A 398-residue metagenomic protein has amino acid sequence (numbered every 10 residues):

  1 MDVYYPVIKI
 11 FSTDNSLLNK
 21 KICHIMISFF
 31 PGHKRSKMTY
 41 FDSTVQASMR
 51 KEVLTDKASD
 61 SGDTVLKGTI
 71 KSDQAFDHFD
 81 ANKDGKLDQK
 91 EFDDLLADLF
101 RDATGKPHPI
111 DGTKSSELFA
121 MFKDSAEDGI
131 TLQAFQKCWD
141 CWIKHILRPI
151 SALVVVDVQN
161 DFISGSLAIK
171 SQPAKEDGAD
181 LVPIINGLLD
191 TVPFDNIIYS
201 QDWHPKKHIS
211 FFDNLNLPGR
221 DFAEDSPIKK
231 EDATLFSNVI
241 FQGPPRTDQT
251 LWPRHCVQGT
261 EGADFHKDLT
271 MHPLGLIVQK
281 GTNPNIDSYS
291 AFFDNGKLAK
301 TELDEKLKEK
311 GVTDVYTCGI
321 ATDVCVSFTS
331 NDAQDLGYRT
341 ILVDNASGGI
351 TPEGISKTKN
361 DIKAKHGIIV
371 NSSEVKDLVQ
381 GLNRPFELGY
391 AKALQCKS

Functional and structural regions predicted by a protein language model:
D2-V3, V7, D14: Acidic, Ala/Val/Gly-enriched low-complexity intrinsically disordered segments
I27, H33-K83, K90, D94-G281 (+5 more regions): Active-site acidic carboxylates
S210, S288-A291, F328, E353-G354: Short, well-ordered secondary-structure micro-motifs
M271-K306: Histidine/lysine/aspartate-rich catalytic loop segments that bind and position anionic ligands
G311-F328, L342-S347: Glycine-rich anion-binding loop/nest that anchors nucleotide
